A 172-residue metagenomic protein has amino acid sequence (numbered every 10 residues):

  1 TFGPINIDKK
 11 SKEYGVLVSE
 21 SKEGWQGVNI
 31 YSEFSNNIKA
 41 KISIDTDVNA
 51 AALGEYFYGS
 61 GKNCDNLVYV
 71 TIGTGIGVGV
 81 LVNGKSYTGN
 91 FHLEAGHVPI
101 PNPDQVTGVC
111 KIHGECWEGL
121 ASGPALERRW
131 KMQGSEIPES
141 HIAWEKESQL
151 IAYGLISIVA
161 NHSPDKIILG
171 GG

Functional and structural regions predicted by a protein language model:
P4-Y14, S32-A40, G54-N66, S86 (+1 more regions): ATP-binding/phosphotransfer module of carbohydrate and carboxylate kinases, centering on a glycine-rich
K10-G24: A charged helix-plus-loop insertion that forms the helical arch/lid used to bind and gate nucleic-acid substrates
I42-T46: General beta-strand structural signal in soluble alpha/beta enzymes
D47, G73: Active-site glycine-centered loops adjacent to acidic/histidine catalytic or metal-binding residues that shape
V68-V70: Conserved beta-strand elements of the Class I
I76-L81: Short beta-strand scaffold segments in enzyme catalytic cores
L93-G96: A short acidic/small-residue loop/turn micro-motif
